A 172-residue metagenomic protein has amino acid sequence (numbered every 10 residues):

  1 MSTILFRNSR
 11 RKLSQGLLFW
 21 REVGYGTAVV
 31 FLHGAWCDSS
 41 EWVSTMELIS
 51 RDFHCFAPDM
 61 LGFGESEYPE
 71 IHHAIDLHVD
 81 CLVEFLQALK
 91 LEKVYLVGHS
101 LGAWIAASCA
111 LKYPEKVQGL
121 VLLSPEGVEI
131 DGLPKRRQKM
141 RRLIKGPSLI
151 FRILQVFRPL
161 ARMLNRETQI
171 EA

Functional and structural regions predicted by a protein language model:
M1-V29, S50-F53, L91-E92, G127 (+1 more regions): Alpha/beta-hydrolase fold catalytic core
F19-E65: Conserved HGGG/HGGXW glycine-rich cap/lid loop of the alpha/beta-hydrolase fold
H33-A35, V94, G98-A103, A107: Conserved alpha/beta-hydrolase "nucleophile elbow" surrounding the catalytic nucleophile
E41-V43, S66-H72, D131-P134: Conserved catalytic-core motifs of eukaryotic protein kinase domains, centered on the activation segment
V43, V83, A107-L111: Short, hydrophobic alpha-helix immediately C-terminal to the catalytic nucleophile
F56-V97: Active-site loop/oxyanion-hole signature of alpha/beta-hydrolase fold enzymes
W104-K112, V117-F151: Flexible "cap/lid" loop of the alpha/beta hydrolase fold
R136-A172: The alpha/beta-hydrolase serine catalytic core
